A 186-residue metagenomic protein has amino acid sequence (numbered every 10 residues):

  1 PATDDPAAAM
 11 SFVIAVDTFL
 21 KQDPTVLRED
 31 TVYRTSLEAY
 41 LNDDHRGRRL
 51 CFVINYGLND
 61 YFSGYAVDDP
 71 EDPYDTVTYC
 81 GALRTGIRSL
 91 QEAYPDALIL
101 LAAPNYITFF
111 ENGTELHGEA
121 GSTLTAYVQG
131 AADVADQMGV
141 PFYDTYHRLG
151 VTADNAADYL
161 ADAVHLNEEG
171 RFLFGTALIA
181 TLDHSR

Functional and structural regions predicted by a protein language model:
P1-V77, G81: Conserved SGNH/GDSL esterase-like catalytic core that processes O-acyl groups on lipids and polysaccharides
A8, I14-A15, L20, A93 (+2 more regions): Active-site-proximal helix/loop segments of hydrolytic enzymes
L37, L83-I87, V128: Generic structural signal for well-ordered alpha-helices, preferentially at hydrophobic/aromatic core positions
E38-L41, I87-Q91, I179: Generic structural signal for well-ordered alpha-helical scaffold segments
R46-F52, Y94-I99, D136-P141: Loop/turn elements at helix/coil->beta-strand transitions in domains of secreted/extracellular proteins
N55-Y61, I87-T125: Active-site segments of SGNH/GDSL-like serine hydrolases that catalyze O-acetyl group transfer/hydrolysis on lipids
C80, R84, F172: Conserved active-site region of classical short-chain dehydrogenase/reductase
P104-R186: Catalytic His-Asp segment of secreted/periplasmic serine-dependent ester chemistry enzymes
